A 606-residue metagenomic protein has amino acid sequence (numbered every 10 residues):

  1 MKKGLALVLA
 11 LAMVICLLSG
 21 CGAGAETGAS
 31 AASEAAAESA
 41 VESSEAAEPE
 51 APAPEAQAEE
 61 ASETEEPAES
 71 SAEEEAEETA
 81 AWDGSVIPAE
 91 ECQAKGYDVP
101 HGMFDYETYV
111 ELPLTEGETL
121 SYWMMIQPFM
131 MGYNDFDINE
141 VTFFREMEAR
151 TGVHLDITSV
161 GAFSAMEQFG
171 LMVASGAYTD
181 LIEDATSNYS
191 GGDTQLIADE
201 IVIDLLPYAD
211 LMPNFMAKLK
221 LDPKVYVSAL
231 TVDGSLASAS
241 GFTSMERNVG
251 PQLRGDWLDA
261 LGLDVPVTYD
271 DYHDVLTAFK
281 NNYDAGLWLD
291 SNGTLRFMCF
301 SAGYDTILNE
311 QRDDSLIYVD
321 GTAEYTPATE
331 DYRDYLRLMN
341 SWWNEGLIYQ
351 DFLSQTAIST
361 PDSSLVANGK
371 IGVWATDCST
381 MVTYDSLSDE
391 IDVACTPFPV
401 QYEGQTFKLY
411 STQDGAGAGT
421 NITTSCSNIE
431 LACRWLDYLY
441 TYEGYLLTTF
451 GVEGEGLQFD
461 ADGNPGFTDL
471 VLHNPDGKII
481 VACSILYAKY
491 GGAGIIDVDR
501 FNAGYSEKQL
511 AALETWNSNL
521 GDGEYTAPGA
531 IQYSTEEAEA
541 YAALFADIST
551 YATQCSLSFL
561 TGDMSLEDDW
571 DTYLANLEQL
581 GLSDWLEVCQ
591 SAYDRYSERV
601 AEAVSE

Functional and structural regions predicted by a protein language model:
M1-V8: Bacterial N-terminal signal peptides that target proteins for export
L9, M13-L17: Hydrophobic core
L17-L18, G22-E606: Extracytoplasmic/secretory soluble proteins
